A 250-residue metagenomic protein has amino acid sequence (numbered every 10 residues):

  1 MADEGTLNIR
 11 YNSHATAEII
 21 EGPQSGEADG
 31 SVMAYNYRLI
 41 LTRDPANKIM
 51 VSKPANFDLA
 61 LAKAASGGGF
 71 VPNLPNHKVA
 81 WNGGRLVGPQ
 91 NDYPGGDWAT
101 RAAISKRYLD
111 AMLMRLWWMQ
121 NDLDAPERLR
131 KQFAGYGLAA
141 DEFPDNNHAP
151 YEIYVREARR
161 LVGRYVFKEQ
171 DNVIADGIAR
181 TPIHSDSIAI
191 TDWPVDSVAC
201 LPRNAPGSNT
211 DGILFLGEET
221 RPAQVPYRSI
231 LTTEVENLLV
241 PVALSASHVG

Functional and structural regions predicted by a protein language model:
M1-V249: Flavin (FAD/FMN)-binding glycine-rich loop and adjacent Rossmann-like elements that form
